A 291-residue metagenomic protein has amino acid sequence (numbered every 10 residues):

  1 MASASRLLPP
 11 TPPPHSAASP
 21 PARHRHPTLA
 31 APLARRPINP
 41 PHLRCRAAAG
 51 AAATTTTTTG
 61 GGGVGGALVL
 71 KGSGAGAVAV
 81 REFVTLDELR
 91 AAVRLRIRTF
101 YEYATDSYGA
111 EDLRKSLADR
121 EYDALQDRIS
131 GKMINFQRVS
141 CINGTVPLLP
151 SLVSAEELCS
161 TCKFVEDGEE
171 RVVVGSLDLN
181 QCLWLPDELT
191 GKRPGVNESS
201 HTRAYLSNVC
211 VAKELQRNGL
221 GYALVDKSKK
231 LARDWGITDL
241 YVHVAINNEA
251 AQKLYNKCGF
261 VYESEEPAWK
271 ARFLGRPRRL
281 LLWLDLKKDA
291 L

Functional and structural regions predicted by a protein language model:
M1-A48: N-terminal chloroplast transit peptides
L86, I97-I129, Q137-G144: Conserved GNAT-fold acetyl-CoA-binding loop/helix
G131-V139, P150-N208, Q216, W269-G275: Conserved acyl-donor/pantetheine-binding loop and adjacent beta-alpha core of acyl/acetyltransferases and related
E198-S200, A223-D239: Conserved acyl-CoA
N208, R217-K230, K253-K257: Conserved acetyl-CoA-binding loop-helix of GNAT-fold acetyltransferases
A212-E214, N218, I246-N247: Active-site acidic-Proline motif in GNAT/NAT acetyltransferases
T238-Y241, A245-Q252, K257-L291: C-terminal "cap" of GNAT-fold acetyltransferases
